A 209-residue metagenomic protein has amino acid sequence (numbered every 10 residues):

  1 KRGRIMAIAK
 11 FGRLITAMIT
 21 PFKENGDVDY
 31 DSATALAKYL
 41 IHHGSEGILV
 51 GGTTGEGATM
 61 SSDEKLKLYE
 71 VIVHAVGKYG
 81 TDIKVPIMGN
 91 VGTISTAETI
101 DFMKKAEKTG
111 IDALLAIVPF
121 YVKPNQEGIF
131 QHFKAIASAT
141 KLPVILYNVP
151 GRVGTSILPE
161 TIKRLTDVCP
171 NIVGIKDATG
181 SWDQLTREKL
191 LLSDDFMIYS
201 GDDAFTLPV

Functional and structural regions predicted by a protein language model:
K1-I5: Short, Lys/Arg-enriched N-terminal segments with co-localized hydrophobic residues within the first ~10-30 amino acids
A7-T16, T20-G154, R164: Active-site beta->alpha loop and helix N-cap motifs at the rims of alpha/beta catalytic domains
S138-A139, R152-V209: Catalytic alpha/beta core domains of metabolic enzymes, predominantly
